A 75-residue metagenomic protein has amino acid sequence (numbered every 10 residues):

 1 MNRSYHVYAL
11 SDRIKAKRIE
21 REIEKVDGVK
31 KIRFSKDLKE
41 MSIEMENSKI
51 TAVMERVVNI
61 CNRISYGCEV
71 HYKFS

Functional and structural regions predicted by a protein language model:
M1-L10: Short glycine-/aliphatic-rich beta-strand segments at the starts of folded cytosolic domains
Y8, S42-E46: Short hydrophobic/aromatic beta-strand micro-patches that form the beta-sheet surface supporting nucleotide- or nucleic
D12, E46-T51: Helix N-cap motif at beta-to-alpha junctions
R13-K17: Conserved redox-active cysteine motifs that mediate thiol-disulfide chemistry, especially di-cysteine Cys-X(1-2)-Cys
R18-I23, V53-N62: Short amphipathic alpha-helices in soluble, non-transmembrane regions that often serve as interface/regulatory elements
E20-S35, G67: Short acidic amphipathic segments
R33, N62-S75: Conserved short beta-strand edge segments in small beta-sheet-based binding/regulatory domains
K36-S42: Short glycine-rich, basic-tinged beta-strand/loop micro-motifs
